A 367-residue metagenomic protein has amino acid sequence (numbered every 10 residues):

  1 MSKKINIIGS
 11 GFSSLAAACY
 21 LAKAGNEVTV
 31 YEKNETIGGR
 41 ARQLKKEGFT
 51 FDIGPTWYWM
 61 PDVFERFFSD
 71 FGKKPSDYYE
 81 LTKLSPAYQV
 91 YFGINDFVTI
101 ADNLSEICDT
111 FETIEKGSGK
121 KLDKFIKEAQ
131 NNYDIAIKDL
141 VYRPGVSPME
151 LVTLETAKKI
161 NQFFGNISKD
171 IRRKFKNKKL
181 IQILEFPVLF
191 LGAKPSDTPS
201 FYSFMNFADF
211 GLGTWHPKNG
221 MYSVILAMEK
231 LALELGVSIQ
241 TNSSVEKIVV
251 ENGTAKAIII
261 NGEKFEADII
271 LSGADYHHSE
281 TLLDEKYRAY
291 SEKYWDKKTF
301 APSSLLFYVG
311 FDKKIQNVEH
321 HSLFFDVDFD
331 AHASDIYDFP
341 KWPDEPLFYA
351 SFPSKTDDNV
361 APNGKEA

Functional and structural regions predicted by a protein language model:
K3-N131: N-terminal glycine-rich phosphate/pyrophosphate-binding loop and immediately adjacent elements
L15, A24, D170, K174 (+6 more regions): Generic, well-ordered alpha-helical scaffold segments in large soluble proteins
E80-T82, P195-D197, N359-K365: Short glycine/proline-enriched loop/turn "hinge" motifs that connect secondary-structure elements and lie
G93-P199: Rossmann-like flavin
I94, A193-T198, V249-K256, K365: A short, glycine/Asx- and small/polar-enriched loop/turn that sits immediately N-terminal to a beta-strand
F204-A255: Helical element adjacent to the flavin cofactor pocket in flavoenzyme catalytic cores
E246-N363: Mid-domain catalytic core of redox enzymes that form a hydrophobic substrate pocket/lid adjacent to a catalytic redox
